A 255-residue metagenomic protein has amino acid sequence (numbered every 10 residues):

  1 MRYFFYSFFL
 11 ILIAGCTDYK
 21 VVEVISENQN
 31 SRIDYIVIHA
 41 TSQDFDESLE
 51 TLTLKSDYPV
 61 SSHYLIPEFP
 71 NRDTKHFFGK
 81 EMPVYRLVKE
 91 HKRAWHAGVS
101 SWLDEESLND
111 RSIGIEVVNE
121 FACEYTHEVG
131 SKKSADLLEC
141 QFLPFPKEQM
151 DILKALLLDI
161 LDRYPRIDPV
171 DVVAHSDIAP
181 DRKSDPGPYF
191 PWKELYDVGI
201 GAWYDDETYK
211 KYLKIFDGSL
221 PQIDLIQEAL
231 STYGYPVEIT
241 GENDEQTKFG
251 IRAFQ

Functional and structural regions predicted by a protein language model:
Y3-I13: Sec-dependent N-terminal signal peptides
Y19-R166: Active-site-adjacent loop/helix surface patches within enzyme catalytic domains that shape the substrate-binding cleft
N28, L65-I66, P188-L213: Acidic, His- and aromatic-enriched active-site or binding-groove loops in soluble protein domains that engage sugars
D34, R111, Q149-L156, P191 (+4 more regions): Stable alpha-helical elements in mature extracytoplasmic
R163, I167-R182: Acidic/histidine-rich, metal-coordinating catalytic segments
D181-Y189: Short glycine/threonine-rich loop-to-helix capping motif typified by GTGT followed within a few residues by an Asp-Pro
F216-Q255: Short acidic, glycine/serine/threonine-rich helix-capping segments at coil-helix boundaries
